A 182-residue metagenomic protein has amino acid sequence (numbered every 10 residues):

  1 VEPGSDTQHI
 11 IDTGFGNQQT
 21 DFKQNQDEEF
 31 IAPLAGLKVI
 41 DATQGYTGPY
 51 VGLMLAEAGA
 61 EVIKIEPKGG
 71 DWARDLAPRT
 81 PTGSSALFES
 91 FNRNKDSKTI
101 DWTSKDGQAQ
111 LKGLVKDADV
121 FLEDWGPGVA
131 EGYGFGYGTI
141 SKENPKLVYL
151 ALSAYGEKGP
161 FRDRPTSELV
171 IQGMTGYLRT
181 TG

Functional and structural regions predicted by a protein language model:
V1: A glycine-rich dinucleotide-binding beta-alpha-beta segment and adjacent secondary-structure elements that constitute
G4: Glycine-rich loop-to-alpha-helix module at the N-terminal edge of alpha/beta enzyme cores
H9-G182: N-terminal helix-loop segment corresponding to the beta1-alpha1 unit of nucleotide/adenylate-binding folds
